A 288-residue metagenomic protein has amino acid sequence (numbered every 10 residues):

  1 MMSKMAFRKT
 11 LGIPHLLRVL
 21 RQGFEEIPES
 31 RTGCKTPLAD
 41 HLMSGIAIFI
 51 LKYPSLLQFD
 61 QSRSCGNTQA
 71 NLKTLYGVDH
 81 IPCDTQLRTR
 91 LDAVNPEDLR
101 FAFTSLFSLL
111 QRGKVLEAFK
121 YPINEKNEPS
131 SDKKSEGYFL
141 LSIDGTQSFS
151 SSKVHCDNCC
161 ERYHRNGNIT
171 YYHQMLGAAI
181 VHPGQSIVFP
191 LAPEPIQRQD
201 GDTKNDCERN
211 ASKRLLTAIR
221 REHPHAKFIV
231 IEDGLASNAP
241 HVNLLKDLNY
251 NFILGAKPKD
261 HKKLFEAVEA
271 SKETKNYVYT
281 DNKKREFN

Functional and structural regions predicted by a protein language model:
S3, R8, G12-P82: Gly/serine-rich nucleotide phosphate-binding loop at the start of the catalytic core of nucleotide/ADP-ribose-handling
L42-I48, A179, R214-T217, P240: Contiguous, well-ordered alpha-helical segments that form the cores/surfaces of helical PPI scaffolds
S44, F59, C83, L87 (+5 more regions): Short, conserved catalytic/metal-binding motifs centered on acidic residues
I46, P96-R100, T104, K227 (+1 more regions): Short alpha-helical patches at protein termini and domain edges that function as localization/binding signals
R88-G184: Active-site-proximal, Lys/Arg-enriched surface segment that forms a nucleic-acid-binding/basic interface patch
G145, I180-H182, P193-P195, G234 (+1 more regions): Short, structured patches in soluble enzyme cores that scaffold and shape functional sites
Y163-K227: Electropositive, glycine- and tryptophan-enriched low-complexity nucleic-acid-binding patches
R198-N288: An internal, acidic/charged active-site-proximal segment that coordinates divalent cations and/or engages
